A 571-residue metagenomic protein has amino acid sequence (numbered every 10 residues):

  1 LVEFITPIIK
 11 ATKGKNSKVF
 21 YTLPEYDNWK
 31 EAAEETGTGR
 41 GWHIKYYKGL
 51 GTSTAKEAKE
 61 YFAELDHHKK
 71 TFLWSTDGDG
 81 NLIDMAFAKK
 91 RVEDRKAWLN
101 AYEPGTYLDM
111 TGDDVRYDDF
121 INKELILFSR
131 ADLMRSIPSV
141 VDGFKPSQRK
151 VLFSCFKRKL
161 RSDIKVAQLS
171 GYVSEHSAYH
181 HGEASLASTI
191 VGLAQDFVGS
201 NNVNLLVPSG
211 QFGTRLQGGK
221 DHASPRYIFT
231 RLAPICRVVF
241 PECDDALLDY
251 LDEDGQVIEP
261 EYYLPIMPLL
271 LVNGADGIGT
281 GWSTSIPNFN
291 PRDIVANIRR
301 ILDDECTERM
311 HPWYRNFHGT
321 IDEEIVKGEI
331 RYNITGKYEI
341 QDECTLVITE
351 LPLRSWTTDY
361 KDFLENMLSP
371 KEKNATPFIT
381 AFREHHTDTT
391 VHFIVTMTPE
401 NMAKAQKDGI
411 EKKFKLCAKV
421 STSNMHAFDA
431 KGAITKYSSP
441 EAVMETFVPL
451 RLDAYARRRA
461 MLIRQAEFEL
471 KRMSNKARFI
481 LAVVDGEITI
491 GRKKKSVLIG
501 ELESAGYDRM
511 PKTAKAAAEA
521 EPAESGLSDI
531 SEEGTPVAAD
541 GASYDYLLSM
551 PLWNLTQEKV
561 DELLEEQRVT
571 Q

Functional and structural regions predicted by a protein language model:
L1-Q571: Conserved phosphate-chemistry cores used by DNA topoisomerases
